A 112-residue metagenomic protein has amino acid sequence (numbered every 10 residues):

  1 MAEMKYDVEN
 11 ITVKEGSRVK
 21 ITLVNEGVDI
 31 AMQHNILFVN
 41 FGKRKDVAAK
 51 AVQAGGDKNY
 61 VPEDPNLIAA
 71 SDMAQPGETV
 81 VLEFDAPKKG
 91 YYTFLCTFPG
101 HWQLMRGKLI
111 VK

Functional and structural regions predicted by a protein language model:
M1-V19: N-terminal edge beta-strand
A2-D7, D29-H34, K45-V47: Short, solvent-exposed loop/turn elements at domain surfaces
E15-S17, M32-H34, M105: Residues that flank catalytic or metal-binding motifs in active/ligand-binding sites
V24-D29, A69-K112: Extracellular/periplasmic metallocenter environments
N35-V39: Beta-strand signatures of extracellular beta-sandwich domains
R44-K88: Extracytoplasmic beta-sandwich strand-turn segments characteristic of Greek-key/jelly-roll folds
